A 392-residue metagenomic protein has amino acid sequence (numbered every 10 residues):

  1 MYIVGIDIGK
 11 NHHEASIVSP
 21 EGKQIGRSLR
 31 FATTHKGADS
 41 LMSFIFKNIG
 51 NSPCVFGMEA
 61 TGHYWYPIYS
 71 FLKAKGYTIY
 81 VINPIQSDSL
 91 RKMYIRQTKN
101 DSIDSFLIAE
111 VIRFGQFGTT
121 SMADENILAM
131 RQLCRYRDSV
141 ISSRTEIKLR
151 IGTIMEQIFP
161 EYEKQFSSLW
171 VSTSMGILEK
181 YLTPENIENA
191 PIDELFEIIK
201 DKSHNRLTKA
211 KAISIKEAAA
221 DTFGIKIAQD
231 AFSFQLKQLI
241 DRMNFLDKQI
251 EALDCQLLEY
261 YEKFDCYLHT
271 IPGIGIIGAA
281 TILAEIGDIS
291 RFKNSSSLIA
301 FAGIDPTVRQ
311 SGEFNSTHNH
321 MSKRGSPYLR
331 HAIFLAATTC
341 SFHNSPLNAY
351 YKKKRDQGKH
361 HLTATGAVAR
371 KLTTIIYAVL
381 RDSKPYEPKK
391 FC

Functional and structural regions predicted by a protein language model:
M1-C392: A detector of single, family-specific signature residues that are central to catalytic or substrate-handling motifs
